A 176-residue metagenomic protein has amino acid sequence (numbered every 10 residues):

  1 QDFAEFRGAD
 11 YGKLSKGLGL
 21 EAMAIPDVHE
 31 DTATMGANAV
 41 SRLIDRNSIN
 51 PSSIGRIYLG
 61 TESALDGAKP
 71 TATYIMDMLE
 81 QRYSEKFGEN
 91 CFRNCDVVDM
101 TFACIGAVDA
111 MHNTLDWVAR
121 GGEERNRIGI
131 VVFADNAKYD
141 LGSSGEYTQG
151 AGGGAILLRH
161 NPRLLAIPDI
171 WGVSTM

Functional and structural regions predicted by a protein language model:
Q1-H29, E146-M176: Condensing-enzyme catalytic core mediating Claisen C-C bond formation in acyl metabolism
S15-G17, E21-T34, A64-I128: Conserved catalytic cysteine-centered active-site region of acyl-thioester-dependent Claisen-condensing enzymes
A39-G55: Phosphate/pyrophosphate-binding loops at sites that engage ATP/ADP/AMP, CoA/4′-phosphopantetheine, polyphosphate
N50-R56, K86, R127: Short acidic capping loops at alpha-helix termini that bridge into adjacent secondary structure
G60-A64, D135-A137: Short, internal active-site loops enriched in acidic
A68-T71, M111-H112, D140-E146, P168-I170: Short acidic, glycine/serine/threonine-rich loops at helix termini
L115, A119-I156, N161-P162: Flexible, glycine-rich active-site loops centered on histidine and acidic residues that chelate a metal or position
